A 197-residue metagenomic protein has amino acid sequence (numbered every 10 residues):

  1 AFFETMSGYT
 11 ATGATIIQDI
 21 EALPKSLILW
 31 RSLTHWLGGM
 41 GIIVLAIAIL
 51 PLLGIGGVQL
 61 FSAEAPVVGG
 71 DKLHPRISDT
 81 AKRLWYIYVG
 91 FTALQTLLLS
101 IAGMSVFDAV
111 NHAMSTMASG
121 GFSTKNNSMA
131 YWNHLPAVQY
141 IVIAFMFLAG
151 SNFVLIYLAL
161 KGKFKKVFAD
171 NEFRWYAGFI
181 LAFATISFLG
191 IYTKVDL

Functional and structural regions predicted by a protein language model:
A1-L197: Membrane-proximal intracellular helices of multi-pass ion channels
